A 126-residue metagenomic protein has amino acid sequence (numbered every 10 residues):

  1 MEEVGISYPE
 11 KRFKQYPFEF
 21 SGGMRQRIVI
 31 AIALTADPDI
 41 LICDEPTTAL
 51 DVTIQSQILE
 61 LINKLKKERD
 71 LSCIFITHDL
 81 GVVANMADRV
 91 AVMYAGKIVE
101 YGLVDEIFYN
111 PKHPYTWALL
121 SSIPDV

Functional and structural regions predicted by a protein language model:
S7-E10, L103-V126: Short catalytic/signature loops enriched in Gly
Y16-F20, M24: Conserved ABC ATPase signature
T35-D39: A short, proline-enriched helix->beta-strand linker immediately N-terminal to the Walker B motif in ABC-type P-loop
S56-D70, G81: Helical segment within the ABC ATPase nucleotide-binding domain
V83-N85: A short, surface-exposed alpha-helical micro-motif characterized by mixed small hydrophobic and charged/polar residues
R89, Y101: Short, glycine/charged-rich "phosphate-handling" switch motifs in NTP-dependent and phosphotransfer domains
